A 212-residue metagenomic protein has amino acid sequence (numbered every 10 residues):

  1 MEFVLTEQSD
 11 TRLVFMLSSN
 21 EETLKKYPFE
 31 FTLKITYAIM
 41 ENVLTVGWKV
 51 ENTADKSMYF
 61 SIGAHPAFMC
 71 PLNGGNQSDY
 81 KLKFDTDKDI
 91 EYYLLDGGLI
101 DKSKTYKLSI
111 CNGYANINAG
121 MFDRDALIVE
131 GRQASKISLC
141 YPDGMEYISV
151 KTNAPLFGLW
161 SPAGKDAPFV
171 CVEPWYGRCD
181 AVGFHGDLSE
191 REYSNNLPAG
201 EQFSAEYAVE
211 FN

Functional and structural regions predicted by a protein language model:
M1-E41: Extended, loop-rich substrate-binding clefts of extracytoplasmic carbohydrate-active enzymes
M1-T6, N112-E192: Acidic/His-leaning functional-site neighborhoods
L5-L13, A38-V43, L72, N76 (+3 more regions): A short, structured loop/turn motif at beta-sheet edges
P28-T32, I39-T45, D55-S57, A167 (+1 more regions): Coil-to-beta-strand transition motifs
K34-T36, E192-L197: Beta-strand-rich interaction surfaces with strong enrichment in secreted/lumenal proteins
W48, N195-F211: Short Pro-Gly-centered flexible turn/kink motifs
W48-A54, S161, F211: Asparagine-centered strand-capping/turn motif at beta-strand->loop junctions
S57, A67-C70, G74-T152: Active-site/ligand-binding surface loops and adjacent short beta/alpha elements that line catalytic pockets across
